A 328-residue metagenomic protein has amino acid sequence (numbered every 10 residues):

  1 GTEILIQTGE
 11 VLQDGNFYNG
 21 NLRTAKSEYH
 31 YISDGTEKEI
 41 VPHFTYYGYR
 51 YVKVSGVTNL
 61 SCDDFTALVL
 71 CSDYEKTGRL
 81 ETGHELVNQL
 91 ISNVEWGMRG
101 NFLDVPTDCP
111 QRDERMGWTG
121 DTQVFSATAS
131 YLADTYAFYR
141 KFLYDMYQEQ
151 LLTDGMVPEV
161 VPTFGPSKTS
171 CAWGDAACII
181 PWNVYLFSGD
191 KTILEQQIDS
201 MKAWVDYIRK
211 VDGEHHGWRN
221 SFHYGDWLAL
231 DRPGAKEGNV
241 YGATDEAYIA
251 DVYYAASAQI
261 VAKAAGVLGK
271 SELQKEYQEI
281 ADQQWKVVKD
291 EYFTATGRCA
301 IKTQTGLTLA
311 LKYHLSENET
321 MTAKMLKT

Functional and structural regions predicted by a protein language model:
G1-E10, F44, S55, G120-E149 (+2 more regions): Alpha-helical support elements that line or immediately flank enzyme active sites and cofactor-binding pockets
G1-E3, Q13-G15, S55-S61, T135-F138 (+6 more regions): Secondary-structure transition/capping motifs at alpha-helix termini and the adjoining loop/turn into the next element
G1-R112, G120-D121, A137-R140, V157-P162 (+2 more regions): Extracellular/oxidizing-compartment recognition motifs
F17-G20, T24-Y29, L103, T107-C109 (+2 more regions): The feature captures the catalytic groove of carbohydrate-active enzymes
S27, G48, F142, I180-N183 (+1 more regions): Short, hydrophobic/aromatic alpha-helical segments in well-folded domains
I40-V41, D113-E114, A295-C299: Generic recognition of flexible, low-complexity loop/linker segments
H84-V87, I91, R115, A129-L132 (+6 more regions): Amphipathic, non-membrane alpha-helical segments in soluble helical-bundle scaffolds
N88-I91, E95, Y136-Y147, C178 (+5 more regions): Hydrophobic core segments within long, regular secondary-structure runs in both alpha- and beta-rich folds
